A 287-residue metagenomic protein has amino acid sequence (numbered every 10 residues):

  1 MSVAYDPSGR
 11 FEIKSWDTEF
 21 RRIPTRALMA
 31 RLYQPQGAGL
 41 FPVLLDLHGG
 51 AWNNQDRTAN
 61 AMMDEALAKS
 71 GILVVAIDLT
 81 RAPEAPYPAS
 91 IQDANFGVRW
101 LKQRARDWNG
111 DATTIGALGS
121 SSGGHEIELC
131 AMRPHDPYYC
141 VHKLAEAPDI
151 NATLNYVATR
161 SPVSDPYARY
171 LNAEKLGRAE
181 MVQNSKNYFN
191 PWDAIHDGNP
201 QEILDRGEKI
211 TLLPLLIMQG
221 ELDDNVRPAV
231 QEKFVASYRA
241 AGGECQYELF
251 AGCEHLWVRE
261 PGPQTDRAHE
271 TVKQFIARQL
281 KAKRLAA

Functional and structural regions predicted by a protein language model:
M1-A38: N-terminal cap/lid segment of alpha/beta-hydrolase-fold proteins
A4-E12, M132, Y139-C140, L144 (+1 more regions): Mobile cap/lid helix-loop segments that gate and shape the active-site cleft of serine hydrolases
L40-G50: Short beta-strand element of the alpha/beta-hydrolase
T58-A76: Short amphipathic alpha-helix adjacent to the substrate-entry channel of hydrolases
A85-R106: Alpha/beta-hydrolase active-site loop
R99-N172: Primarily recognizes the serine-hydrolase "nucleophile elbow" in alpha/beta-hydrolase and SGNH/GDSL folds
T211, I217-Q219, D223: Short beta-strand/loop motif that positions the catalytic acidic residue of the alpha/beta-hydrolase fold
D224-K233: Conserved alpha/beta-hydrolase "acid-adjacent" motif
